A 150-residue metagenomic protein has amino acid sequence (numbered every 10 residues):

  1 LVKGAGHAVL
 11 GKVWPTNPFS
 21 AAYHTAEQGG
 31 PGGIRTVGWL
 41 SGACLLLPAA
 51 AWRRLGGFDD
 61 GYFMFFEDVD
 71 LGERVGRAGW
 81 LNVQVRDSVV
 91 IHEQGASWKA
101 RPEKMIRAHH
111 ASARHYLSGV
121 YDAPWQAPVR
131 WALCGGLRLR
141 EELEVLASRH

Functional and structural regions predicted by a protein language model:
L1-L10, W14, L55-D60, V83 (+1 more regions): Membrane-proximal envelope and lipid/glycan-remodeling enzymes
L1-L55: Acidic/His-rich active-site region of diverse nucleotide-sugar glycosyltransferases
R35-V37, A43-F63, V69-I91: Catalytic donor-sugar/metal-binding loop of nucleotide-sugar-dependent glycosyltransferases
V69-R149: Active-site-adjacent helix/loop segment of glycosyltransferases that harbors family-specific signature motifs
